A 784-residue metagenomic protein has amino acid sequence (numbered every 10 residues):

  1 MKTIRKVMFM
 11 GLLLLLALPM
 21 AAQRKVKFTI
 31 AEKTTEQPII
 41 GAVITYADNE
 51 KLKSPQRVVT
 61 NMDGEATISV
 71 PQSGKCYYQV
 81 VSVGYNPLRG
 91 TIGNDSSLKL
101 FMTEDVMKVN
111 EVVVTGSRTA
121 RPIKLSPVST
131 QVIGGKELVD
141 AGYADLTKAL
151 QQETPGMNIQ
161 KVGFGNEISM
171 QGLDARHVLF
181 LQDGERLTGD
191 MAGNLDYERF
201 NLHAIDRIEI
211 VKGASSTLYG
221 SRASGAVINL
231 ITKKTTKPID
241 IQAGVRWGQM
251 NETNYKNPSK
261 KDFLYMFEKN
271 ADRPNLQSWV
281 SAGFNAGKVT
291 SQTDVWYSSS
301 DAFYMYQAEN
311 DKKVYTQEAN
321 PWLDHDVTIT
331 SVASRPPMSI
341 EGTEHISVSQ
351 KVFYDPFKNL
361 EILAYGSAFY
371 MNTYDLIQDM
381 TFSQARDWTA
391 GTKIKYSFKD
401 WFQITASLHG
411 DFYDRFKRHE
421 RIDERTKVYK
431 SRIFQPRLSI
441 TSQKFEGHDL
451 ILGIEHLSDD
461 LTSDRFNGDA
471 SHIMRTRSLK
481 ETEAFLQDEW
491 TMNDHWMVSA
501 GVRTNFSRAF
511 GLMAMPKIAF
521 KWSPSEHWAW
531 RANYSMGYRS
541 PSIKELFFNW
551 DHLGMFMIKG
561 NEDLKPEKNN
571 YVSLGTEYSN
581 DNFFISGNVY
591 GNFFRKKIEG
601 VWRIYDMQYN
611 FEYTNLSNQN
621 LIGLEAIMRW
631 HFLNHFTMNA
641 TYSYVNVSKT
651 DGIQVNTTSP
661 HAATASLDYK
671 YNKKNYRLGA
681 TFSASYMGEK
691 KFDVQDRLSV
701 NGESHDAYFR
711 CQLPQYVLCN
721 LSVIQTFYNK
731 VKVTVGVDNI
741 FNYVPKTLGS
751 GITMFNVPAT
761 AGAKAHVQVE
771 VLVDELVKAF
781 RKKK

Functional and structural regions predicted by a protein language model:
A31-T35, V43-A47, V81-Y85, G93-V139 (+1 more regions): Short, acidic, small-residue-rich periplasmic hinge/interaction motif at the N-terminus of Gram-negative outer-membrane
S69, E185-K212, L230-K233: Short acidic/polar hinge/loop motifs at secondary-structure boundaries that mediate gating or recognition
T130, T147-G189, D206: Extracytoplasmic beta-strand/coil segments of soluble accessory domains associated with Gram-negative outer-membrane
G244, T491-D494, G591-F593, T614-Q695 (+1 more regions): Gram-negative outer-membrane beta-barrel transporters
G244-S383: Periplasmic-side early beta-strands and strand-to-turn transitions of outer-membrane beta-barrels
Q292, S349-M371, A385-F510, K521-S523 (+3 more regions): Face-selective signature of the C-terminal outer-membrane beta-barrel domain
Y306, M638, Y686-R697, I724-K784: C-terminal beta-signal and adjacent terminal beta-strands/loops of Gram-negative outer-membrane beta-barrel proteins
F382-S397, Y429-K430, Q443, R477-L479 (+8 more regions): Outer-membrane beta-barrel signature, preferentially recognizing the C-terminal barrel domain of Gram-negative
